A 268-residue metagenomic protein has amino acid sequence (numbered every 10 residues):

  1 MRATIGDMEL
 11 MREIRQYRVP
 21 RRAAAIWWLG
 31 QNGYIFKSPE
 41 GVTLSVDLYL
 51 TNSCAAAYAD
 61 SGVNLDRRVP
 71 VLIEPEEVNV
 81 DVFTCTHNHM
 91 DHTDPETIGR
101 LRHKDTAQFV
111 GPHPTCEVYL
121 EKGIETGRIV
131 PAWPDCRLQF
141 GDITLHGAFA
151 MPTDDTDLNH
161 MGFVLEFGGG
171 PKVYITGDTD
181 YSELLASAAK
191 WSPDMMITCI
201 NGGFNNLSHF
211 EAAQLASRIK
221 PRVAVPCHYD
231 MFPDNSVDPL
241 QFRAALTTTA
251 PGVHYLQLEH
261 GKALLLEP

Functional and structural regions predicted by a protein language model:
M1-C54, Y58-S61, Q241-G252, H260-K262: Zn-dependent metallo-beta-lactamase
E13-Y17, P39-T84, E96-R100, T153-D155 (+1 more regions): Pre-active-site segment of Zn-dependent metallo-hydrolases
V19-A24, K37-L44, R137-H146, E166-V173 (+1 more regions): Beta-strand-turn-beta hairpins that frame and shape the catalytic cleft of phosphate-ester-processing enzymes
V42-L44, D81-V82, Q108, I143 (+3 more regions): Structural motif
D47-L50, N88, P114, A150-M151 (+4 more regions): Active-site metal-binding loops of divalent metal-dependent hydrolases
V80-D91, A224: Metallo-beta-lactamase
Q108, G123-Q139, S187-A189, A213-P268: Binuclear metal-ion centers of metallo-dependent hydrolases, dominated by the metallo-beta-lactamase
M151-R218, Q241: Active-site-proximal loop/helix segments of hydrolase catalytic cores
